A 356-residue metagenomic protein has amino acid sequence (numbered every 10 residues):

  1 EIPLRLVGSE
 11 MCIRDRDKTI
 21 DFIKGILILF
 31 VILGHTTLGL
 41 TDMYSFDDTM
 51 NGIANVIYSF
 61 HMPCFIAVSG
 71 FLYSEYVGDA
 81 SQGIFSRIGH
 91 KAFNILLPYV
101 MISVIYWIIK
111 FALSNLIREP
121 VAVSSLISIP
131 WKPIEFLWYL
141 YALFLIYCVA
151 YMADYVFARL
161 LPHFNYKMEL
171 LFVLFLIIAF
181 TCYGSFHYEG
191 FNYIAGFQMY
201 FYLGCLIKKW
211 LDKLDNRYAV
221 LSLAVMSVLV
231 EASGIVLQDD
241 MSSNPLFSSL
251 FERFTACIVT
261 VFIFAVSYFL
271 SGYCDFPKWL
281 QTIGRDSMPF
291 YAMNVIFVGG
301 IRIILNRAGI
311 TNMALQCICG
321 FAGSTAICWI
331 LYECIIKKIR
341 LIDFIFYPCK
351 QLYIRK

Functional and structural regions predicted by a protein language model:
E1-I13: Single conserved hydrophobic/aromatic residue that forms the stacking wall/gate of nucleotide- or nucleobase-binding
S9, S271-G284, F297-K356: C-terminal "closing" transmembrane helix and its immediate cytosolic amphipathic cap in multi-pass membrane proteins
R16-D17, G78-G89, A153-K167, I207-A219 (+3 more regions): Membrane-interface helix-boundary motifs at transmembrane edges
R16-D48, H61-L72, F93-S114, A142-L145 (+7 more regions): Kinked, hydrophobic transmembrane alpha-helices enriched for aromatic residues and small/kink-inducing positions
M50-M62, I127-A142, C182-Y200, G234-F262: Interfacial loop-to-helix transition and helix-capping segments at the boundaries of transmembrane helices
F65-I66, L72-S74, G78, I95 (+2 more regions): Hydrophobic alpha-helical segments with transmembrane-like composition
N165-I178, A219-L229, F346: Central hydrophobic cores of alpha-helical transmembrane segments in multi-pass integral membrane proteins
L214-Q281, T311: Alpha-helical transmembrane segments and terminal signal-anchor/GPI-anchor hydrophobic tails, characterized by long
